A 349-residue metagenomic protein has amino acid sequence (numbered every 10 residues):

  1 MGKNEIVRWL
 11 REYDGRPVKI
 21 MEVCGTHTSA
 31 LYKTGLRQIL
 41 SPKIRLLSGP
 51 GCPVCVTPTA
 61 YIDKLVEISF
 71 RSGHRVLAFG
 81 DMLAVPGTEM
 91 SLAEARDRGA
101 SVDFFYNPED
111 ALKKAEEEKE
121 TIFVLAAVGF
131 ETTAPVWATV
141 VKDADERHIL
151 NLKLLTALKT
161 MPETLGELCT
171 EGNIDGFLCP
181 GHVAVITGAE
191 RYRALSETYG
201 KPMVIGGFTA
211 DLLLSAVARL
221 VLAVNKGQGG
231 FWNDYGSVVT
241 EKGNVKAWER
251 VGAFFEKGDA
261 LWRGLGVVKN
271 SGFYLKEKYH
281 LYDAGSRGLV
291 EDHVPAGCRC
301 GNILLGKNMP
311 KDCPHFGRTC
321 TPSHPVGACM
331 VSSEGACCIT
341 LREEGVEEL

Functional and structural regions predicted by a protein language model:
M1-E120, A134, K142-R147, L155 (+4 more regions): Metallocofactor- and cofactor-centric catalytic cores in central/energy metabolism, strongly enriched
K19-I20, L152, G227-G236, W262 (+2 more regions): Flexible, glycine/charged-enriched surface loops at secondary-structure junctions
V136-A138, A216-V217: Short hydrophobic alpha-helical segments that form membrane-spanning helices or hydrophobic packing faces of helical
K153-L155, C169-S237: A conserved active-site cap/scaffold subdomain adjacent to cofactor or substrate pockets
L158-G166, G243-K246: Short, conserved secondary-structure transition motifs
L214-N302: Internal helical hairpin/lid segments
